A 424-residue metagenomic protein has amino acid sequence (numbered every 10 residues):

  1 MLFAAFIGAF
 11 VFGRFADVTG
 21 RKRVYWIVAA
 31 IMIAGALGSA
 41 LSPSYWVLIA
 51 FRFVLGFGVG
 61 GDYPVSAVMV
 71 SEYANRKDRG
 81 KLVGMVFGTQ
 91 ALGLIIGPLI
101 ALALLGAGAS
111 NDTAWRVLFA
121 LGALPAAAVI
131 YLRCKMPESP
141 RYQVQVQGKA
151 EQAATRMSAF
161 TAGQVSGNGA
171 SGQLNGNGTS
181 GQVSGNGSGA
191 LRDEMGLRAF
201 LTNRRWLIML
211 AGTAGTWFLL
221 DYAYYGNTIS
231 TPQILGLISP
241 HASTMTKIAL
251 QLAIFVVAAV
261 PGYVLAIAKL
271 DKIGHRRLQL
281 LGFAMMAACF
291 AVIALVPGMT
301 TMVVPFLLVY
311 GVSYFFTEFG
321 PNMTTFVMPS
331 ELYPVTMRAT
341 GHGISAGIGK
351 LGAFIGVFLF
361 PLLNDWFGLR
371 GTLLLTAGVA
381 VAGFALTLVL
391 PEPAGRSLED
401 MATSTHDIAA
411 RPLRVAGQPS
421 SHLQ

Functional and structural regions predicted by a protein language model:
M1-Q424: Transmembrane-helix signature of 12-pass secondary carriers
